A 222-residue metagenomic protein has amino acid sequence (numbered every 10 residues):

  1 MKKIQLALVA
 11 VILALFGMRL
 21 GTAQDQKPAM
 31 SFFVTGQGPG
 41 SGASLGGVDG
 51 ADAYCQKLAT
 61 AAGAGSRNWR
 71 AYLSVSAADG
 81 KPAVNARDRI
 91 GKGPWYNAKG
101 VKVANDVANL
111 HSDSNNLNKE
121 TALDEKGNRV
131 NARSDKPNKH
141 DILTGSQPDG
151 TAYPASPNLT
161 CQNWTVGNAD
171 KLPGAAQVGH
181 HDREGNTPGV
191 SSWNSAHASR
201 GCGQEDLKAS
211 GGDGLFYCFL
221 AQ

Functional and structural regions predicted by a protein language model:
M1-L8: Bacterial N-terminal signal peptides that target proteins for export
V11-R19: Hydrophobic h-region of N-terminal signal peptides that target proteins for export in Gram-negative bacteria
L20-Q222: Secreted/extracellular ectodomain signature
